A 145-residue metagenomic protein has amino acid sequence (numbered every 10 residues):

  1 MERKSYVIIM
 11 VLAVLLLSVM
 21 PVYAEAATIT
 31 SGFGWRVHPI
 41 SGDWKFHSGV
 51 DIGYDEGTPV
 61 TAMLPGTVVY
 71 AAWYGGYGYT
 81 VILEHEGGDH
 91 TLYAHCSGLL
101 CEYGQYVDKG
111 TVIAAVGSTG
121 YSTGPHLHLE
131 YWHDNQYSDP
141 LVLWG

Functional and structural regions predicted by a protein language model:
M1-V7: Positively charged n-region of N-terminal signal peptides that target proteins for export
I9-V19: Bacterial N-terminal signal peptides
L17-Y79, K109, S122, S138: Surface-exposed, glycine-biased beta-strand/turn segments
H47, A62-L100, P125-Y131: Zn2+-dependent peptidoglycan hydrolase active-site motif and core
L99-T111, N135: Acidic, glycine-anchored pre-beta loop/turn
W132-G145: Short peripheral tails and domain-boundary helices/loops at the edges of structured domains
